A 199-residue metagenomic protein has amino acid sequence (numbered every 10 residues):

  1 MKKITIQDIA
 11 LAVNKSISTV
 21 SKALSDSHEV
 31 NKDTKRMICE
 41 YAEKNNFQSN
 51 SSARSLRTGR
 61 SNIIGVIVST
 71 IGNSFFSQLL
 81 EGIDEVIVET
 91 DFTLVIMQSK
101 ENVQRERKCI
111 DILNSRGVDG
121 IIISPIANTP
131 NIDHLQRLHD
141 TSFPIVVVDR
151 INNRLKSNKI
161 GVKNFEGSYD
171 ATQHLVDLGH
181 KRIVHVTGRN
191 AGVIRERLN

Functional and structural regions predicted by a protein language model:
M1-N62: N-terminal helix-turn-helix DNA-binding module of bacterial transcription factors
K3, A12, I17, K44 (+4 more regions): Bacterial carbohydrate/catabolite-sensing allosteric modules
I17-K22, L56-G72, H174, K181-R189: Short beta-strand segments enriched in small/hydrophobic residues
S27, G59, Q104, P130 (+2 more regions): Generic structural signal for helix capping and beta-alpha/helix-loop junctions
N45-G120, L198-N199: Amphipathic helical "hinge" segments at domain boundaries
T70-G72, K100-E101, I126-T129, G188-V193: Short histidine/acidic/glycine/proline-rich micro-motifs that form metal- and phosphate-coordinating active-site loops
T129-H139: Active-site-adjacent beta->alpha loops and helix N-cap segments on the catalytic face of soluble alpha/beta enzymes
